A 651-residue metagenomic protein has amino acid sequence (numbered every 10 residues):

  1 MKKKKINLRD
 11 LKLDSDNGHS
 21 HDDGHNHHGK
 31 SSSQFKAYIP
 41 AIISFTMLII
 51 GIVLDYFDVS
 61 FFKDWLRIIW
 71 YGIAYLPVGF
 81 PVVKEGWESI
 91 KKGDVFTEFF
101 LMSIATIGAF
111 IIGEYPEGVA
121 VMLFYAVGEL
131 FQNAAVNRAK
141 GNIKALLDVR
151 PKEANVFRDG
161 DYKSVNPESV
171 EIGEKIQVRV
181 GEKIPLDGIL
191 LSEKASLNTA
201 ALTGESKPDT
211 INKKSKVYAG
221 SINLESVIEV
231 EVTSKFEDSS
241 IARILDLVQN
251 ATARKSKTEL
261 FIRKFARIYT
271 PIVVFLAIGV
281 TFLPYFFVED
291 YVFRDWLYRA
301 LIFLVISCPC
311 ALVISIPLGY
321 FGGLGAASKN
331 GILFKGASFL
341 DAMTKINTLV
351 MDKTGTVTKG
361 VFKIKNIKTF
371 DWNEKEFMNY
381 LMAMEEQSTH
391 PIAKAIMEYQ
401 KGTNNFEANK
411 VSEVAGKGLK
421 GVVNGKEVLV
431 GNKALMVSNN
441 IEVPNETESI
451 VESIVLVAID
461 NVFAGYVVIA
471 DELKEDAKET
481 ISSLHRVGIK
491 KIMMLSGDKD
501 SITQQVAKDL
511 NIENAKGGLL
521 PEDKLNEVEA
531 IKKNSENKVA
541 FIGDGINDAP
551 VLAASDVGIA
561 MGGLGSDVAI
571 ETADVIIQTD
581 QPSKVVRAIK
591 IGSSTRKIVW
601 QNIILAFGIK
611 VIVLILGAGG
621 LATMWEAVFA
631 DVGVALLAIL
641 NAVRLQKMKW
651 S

Functional and structural regions predicted by a protein language model:
M1-D64, G160-D161, I241-A242, D246-R254 (+5 more regions): Flexible metal-binding regulatory segments at protein termini and peripheral loops
K3-L13, I52, Y71-E153, F157 (+8 more regions): Actuator/coupling domain of P-type ATPases
I43-T46, L260-E289, R299-Y320, W600-F629: Bilayer-spanning, highly hydrophobic alpha-helical transmembrane segments
V53-D64, E85-S89, I107-G108, A326 (+8 more regions): Membrane-embedded alpha-helical bundles of multi-pass transporters
G86, E114, A135, A154 (+29 more regions): Residue-level signature of catalytic and energy-coupling elements of molecular machines, predominantly ATP/GTP-dependent
W87-T97, A134-K144, L318-A337, L645-S651: Juxtamembrane helix-loop transition segments at the membrane interface in multi-pass membrane proteins
T97-M102, K144-R158, A327-K353: Membrane-cytosol interface motif
L146, S338-V557, K590-S593: Cytosolic catalytic headpiece
